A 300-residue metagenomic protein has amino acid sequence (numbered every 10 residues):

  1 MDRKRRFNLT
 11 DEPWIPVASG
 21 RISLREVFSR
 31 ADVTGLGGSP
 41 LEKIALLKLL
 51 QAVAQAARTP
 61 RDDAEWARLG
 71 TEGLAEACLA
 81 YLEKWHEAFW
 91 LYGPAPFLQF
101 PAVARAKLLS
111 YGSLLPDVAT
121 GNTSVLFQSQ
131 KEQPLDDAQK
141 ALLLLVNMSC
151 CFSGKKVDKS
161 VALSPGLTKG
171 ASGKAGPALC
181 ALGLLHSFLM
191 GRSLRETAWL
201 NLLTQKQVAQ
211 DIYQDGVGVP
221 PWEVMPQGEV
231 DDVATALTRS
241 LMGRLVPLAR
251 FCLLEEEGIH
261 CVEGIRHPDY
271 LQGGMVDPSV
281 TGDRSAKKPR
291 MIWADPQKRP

Functional and structural regions predicted by a protein language model:
M1-F127, K131-T238, V246-L248, E255 (+1 more regions): Conserved small-residue
